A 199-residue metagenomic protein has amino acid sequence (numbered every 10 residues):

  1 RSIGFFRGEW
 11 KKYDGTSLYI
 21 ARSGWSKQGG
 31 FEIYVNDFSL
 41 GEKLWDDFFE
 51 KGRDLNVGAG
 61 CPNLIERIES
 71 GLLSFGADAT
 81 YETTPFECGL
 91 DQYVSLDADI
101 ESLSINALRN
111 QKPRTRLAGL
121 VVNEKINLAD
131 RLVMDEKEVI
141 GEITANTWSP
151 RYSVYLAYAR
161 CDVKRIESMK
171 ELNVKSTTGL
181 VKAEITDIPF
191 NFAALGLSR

Functional and structural regions predicted by a protein language model:
R1-R199: Conserved, structured C-terminal
